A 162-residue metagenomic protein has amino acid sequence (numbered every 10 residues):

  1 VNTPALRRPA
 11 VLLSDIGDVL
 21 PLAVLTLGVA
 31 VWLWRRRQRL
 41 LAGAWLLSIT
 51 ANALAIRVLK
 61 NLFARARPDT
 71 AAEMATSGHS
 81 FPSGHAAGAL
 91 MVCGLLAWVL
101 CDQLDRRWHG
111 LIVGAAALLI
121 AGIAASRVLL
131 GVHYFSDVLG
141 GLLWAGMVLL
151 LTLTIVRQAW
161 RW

Functional and structural regions predicted by a protein language model:
V1-H79, L96-A97, C101-D102, R106 (+1 more regions): Hydrophobic alpha-helical bundle signature of multipass membrane enzymes
D69-W162: Membrane-embedded catalytic cores of phosphoryl/pyrophosphoryl-handling enzymes
